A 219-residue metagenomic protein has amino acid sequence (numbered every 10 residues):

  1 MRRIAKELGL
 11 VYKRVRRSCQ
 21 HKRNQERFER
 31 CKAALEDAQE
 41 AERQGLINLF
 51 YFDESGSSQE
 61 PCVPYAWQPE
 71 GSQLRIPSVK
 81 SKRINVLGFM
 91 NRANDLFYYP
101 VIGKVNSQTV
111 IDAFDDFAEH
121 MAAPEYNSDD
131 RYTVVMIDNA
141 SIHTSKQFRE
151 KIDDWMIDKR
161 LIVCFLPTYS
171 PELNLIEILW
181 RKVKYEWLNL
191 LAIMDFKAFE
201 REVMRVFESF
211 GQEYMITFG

Functional and structural regions predicted by a protein language model:
M1-G219: Short functional hotspots at interaction and active-site rims
